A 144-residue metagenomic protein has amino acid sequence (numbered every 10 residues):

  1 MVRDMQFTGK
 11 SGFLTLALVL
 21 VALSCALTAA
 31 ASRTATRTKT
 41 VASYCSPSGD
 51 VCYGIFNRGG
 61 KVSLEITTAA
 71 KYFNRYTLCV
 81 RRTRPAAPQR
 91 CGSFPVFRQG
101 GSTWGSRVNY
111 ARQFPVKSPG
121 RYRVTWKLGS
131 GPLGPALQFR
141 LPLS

Functional and structural regions predicted by a protein language model:
M1-D50: N-terminal prepro-regions of secreted/extracellular proteins
T38-T83: Short, surface-exposed binding/anchoring microloops in extracellular/periplasmic proteins
C79-C91, G131: Change "in extracellular beta-sheet-rich domains … of secreted and cell-surface proteins" to "in beta-sheet-rich domains
P88-T103: Solvent-exposed serine/threonine-rich low-complexity stretches and specific carbohydrate-binding patches
S102-F114: Exposed aromatic-hydrophobic patches
G120-V124: A short tyrosine-centered beta-strand micro-motif
G129-A136: Short acidic/polar inter-strand loop motif in beta-rich domains
R140-S144: Short beta-strand edge segments in extracellular beta-sheet folds
